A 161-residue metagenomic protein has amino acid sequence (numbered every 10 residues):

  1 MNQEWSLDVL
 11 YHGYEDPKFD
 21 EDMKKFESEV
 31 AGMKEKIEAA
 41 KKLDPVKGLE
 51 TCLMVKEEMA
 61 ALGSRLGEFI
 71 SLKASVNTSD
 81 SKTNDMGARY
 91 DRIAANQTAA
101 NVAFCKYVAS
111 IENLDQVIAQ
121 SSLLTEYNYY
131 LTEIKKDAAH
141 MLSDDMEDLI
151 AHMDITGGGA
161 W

Functional and structural regions predicted by a protein language model:
M1-W161: A well-structured
